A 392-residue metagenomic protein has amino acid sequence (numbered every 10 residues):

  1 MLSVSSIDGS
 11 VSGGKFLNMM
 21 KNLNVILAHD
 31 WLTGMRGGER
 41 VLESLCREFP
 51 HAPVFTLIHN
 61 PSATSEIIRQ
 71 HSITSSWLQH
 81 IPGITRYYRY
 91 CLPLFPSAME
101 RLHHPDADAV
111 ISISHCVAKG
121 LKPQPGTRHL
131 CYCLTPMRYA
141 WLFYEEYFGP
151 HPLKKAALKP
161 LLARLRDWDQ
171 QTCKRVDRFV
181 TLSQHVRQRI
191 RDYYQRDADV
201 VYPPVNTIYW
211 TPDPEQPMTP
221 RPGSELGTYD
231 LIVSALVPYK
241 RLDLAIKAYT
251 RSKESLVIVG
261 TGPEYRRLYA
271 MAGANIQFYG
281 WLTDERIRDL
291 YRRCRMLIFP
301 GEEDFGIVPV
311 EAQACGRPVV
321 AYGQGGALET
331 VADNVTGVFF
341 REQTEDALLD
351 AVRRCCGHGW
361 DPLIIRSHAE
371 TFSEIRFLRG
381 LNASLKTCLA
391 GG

Functional and structural regions predicted by a protein language model:
E48-K119: Active-site donor-binding segments of glycosyltransferases and PAPS-dependent sulfotransferases
G149-F179, R187: Membrane-proximal helix-turn-helix segments that form the acceptor-binding/catalytic region of lipid-linked
E215-M218, P222-K240, I246-V257: Conserved donor-binding/catalytic core segment of Leloir-type glycosyltransferases
R266-D289: Nucleotide-activated donor-binding/catalytic signature segment of Leloir-type glycosyltransferases, i.e., the conserved
R292-D304, R317: Acidic donor-binding loop of glycosyltransferase active sites
I298, P318-G323, V331: Short hydrophobic beta-strand element within catalytic cores of glycosyltransferases and related nucleotide-activated
D333-N334, V338-E345, V352-G359: Conserved acidic donor-binding segment of nucleotide-sugar-dependent glycosyltransferases
Q343, C356-T387: A charged, aromatic-enriched C-terminal amphipathic alpha-helix characteristic of glycosyltransferases across folds
